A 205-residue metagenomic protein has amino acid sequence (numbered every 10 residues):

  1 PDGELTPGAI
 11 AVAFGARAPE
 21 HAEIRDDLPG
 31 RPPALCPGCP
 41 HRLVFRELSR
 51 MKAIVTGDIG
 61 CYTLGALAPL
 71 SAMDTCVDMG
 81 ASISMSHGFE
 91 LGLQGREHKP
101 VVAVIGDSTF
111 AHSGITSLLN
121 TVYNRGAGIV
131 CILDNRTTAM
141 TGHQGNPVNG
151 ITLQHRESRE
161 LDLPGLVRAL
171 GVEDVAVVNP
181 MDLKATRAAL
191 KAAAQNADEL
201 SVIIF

Functional and structural regions predicted by a protein language model:
P1-D2, P37-R42, T109-F110, D182: Gly/Ser/Thr-rich loops at beta-strand to alpha-helix junctions that form or flank small-molecule/cofactor-binding
P1-E20: Terminal amphipathic helices with adjacent charged low-complexity linkers/tails
A11-A16, V55-I59, G128-C131, E157-R159: Short low-complexity stretches enriched in small and charged residues
V12, P37, F45-R50, G165 (+2 more regions): A broad, structural surface signal
E20-S86, G92-R96: Active-site diphosphate/adenylate-binding microenvironment
A66-E199: Thiamine diphosphate
I203: Conserved catalytic core of nucleotide polymerization and phosphodiester-bond processing enzymes
